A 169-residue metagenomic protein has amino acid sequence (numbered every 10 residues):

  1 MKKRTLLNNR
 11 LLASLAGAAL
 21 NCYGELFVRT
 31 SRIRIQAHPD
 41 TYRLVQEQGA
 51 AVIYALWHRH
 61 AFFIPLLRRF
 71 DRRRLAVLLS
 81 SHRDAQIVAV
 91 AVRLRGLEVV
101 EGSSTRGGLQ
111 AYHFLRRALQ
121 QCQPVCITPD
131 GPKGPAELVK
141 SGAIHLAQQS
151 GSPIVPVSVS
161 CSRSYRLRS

Functional and structural regions predicted by a protein language model:
M1-R68: Membrane-anchoring hydrophobic helices of lipid-metabolizing enzymes
K2, L138-S169: A cross-family acyltransferase "interaction/gating" segment
S14-Q36, A76-Q120: Membrane-interfacial amphipathic helices and adjacent loop/beta segments that form the lipid-substrate binding surface
A50-R106, S150, Y165-R166: Catalytic core of membrane glycerolipid acyltransferases/transacylases, capturing the structured, soluble-facing
E98, P124, P153: Residue-level detector of anion-binding/catalytic polar loops
G102, T128, P156-V159: Generic beta-sheet signal
G108-A111, K133-E137, R163-R166: Short, well-ordered, mixed-charge alpha-helical segments that flank or form enzyme active sites
F114-L146, S150: Catalytic-site beta-strand/loop segments enriched in glycine and acidic/polar residues
